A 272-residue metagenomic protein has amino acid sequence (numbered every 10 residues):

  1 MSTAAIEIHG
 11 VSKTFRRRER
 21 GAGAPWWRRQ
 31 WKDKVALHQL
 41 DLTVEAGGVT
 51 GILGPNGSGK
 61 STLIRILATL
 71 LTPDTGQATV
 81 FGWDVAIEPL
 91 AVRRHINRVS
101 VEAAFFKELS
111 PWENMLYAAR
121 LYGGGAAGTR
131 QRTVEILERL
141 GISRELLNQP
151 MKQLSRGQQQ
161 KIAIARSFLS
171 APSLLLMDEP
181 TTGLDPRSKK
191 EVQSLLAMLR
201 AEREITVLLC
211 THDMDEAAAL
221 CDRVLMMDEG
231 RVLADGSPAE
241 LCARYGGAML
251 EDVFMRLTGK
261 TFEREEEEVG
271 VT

Functional and structural regions predicted by a protein language model:
A22-G23, L116, R120, G128-E145: Conserved ABC ATPase "signature" region
P150-L154: Conserved ABC ATPase signature
A171: Conserved catalytic motifs of ABC-family nucleotide-binding domains
L175-D178: Catalytic Walker B motif of ABC-type/P-loop ATPase nucleotide-binding domains
K190-E202: Helical segment within the ABC ATPase nucleotide-binding domain
D235-G236: ABC ATPase "signature
